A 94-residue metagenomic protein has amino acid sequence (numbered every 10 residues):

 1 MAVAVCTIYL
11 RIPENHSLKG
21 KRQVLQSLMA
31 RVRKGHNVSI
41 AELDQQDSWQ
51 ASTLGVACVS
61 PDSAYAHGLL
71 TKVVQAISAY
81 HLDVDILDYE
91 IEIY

Functional and structural regions predicted by a protein language model:
V3, A41-D62, E92-I93: Short, charge-patterned binding micro-sites
A4-P13: Short glycine-/aliphatic-rich beta-strand segments at the starts of folded cytosolic domains
I12-H16, V59-D62: Structural beta->alpha junctions
K21: C-terminal binding/interaction regions
M29: Short catalytic helix/loop segments, enriched in acidic residues and glycine and frequently bearing histidine
H36-L43, D85-E90: Short beta-strand elements
C58-Y94: C-terminal structural segments of small proteins and small subunits
